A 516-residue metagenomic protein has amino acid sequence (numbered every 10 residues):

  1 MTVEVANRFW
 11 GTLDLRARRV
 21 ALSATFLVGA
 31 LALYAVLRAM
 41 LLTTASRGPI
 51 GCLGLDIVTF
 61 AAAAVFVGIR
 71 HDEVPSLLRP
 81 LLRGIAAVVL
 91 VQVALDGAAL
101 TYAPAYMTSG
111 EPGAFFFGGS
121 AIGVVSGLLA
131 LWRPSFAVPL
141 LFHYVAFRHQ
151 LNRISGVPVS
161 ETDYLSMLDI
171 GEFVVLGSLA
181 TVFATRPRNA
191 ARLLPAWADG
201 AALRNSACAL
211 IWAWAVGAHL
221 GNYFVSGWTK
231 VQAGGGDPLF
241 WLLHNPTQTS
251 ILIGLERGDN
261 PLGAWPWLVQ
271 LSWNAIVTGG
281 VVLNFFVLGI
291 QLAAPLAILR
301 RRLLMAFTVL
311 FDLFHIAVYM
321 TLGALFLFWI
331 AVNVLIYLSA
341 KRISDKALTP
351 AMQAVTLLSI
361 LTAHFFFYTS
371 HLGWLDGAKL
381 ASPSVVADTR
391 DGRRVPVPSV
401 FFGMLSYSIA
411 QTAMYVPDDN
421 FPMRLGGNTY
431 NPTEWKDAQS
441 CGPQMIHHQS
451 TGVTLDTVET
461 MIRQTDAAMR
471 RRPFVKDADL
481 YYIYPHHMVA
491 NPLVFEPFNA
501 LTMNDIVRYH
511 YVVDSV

Functional and structural regions predicted by a protein language model:
T2-V516: Alpha-helical membrane-anchoring segments
